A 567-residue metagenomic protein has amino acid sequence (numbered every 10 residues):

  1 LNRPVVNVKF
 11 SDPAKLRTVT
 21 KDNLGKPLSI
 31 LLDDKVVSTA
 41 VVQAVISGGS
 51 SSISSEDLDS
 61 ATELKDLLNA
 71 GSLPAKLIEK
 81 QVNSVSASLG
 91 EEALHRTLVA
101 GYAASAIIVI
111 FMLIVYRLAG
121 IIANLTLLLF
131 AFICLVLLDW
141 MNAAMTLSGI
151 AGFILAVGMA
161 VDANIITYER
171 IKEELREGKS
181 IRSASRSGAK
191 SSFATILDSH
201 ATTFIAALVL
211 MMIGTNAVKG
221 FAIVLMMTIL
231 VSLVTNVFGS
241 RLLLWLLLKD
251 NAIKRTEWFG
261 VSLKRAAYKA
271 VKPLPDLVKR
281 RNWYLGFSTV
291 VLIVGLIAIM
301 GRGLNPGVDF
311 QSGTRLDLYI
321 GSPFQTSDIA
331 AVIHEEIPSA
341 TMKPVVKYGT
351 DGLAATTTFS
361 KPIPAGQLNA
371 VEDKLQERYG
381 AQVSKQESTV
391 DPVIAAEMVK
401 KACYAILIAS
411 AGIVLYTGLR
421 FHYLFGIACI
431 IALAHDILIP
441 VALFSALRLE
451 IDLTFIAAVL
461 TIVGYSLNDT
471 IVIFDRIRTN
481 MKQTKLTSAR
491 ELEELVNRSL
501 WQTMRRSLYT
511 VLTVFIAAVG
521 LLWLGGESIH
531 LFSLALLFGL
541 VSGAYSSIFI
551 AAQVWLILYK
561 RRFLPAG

Functional and structural regions predicted by a protein language model:
L1-G567: A structural signal for conserved, well-ordered secondary-structure elements that form binding/interaction cores
